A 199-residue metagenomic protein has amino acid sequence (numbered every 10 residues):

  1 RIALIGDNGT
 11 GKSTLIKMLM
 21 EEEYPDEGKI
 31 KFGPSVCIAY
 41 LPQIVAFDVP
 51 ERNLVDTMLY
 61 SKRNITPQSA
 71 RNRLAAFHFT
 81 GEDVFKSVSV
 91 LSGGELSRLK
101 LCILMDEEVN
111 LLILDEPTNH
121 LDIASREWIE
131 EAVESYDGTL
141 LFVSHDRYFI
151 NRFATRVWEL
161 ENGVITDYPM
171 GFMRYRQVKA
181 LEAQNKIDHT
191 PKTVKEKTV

Functional and structural regions predicted by a protein language model:
R1-V199: ABC ATP-binding cassette signature C-motif
